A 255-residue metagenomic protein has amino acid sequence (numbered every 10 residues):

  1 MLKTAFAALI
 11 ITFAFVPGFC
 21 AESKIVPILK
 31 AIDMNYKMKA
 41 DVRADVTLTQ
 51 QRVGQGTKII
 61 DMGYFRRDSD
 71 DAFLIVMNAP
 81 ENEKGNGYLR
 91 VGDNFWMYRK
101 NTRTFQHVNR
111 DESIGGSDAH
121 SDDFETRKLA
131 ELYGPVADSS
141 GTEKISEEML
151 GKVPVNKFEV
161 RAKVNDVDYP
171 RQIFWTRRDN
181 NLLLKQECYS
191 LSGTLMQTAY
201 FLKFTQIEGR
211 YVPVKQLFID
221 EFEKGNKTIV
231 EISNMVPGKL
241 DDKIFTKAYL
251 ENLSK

Functional and structural regions predicted by a protein language model:
A5-F15: Bacterial N-terminal signal peptides
V16-A21: Sec/Tat signal peptide C-region and signal peptidase I cleavage site
S23-N101: N-terminal mature ectodomain segment of secretory-pathway/periplasmic proteins
V26-P27, R127-E143, G193-T198: A short, amphipathic edge element
T49, S69-D70, N78-P80, D93-N94 (+6 more regions): Solvent-exposed coil/turn segments that connect beta secondary-structure elements in extracytoplasmic/periplasmic
R67-D68, L89-V91, Y98, K144 (+3 more regions): Generic beta-strand structural signal
R99-E131: Acidic/charged, solvent-exposed loop-and-adjacent secondary-structure segments enriched in E/D, K/R, S/T, and G/P
T104-V108, S121-F124, E147-K247: Gly/Pro-enriched, hydrophobic low-complexity segments that function as extracytoplasmic propeptides/linkers
